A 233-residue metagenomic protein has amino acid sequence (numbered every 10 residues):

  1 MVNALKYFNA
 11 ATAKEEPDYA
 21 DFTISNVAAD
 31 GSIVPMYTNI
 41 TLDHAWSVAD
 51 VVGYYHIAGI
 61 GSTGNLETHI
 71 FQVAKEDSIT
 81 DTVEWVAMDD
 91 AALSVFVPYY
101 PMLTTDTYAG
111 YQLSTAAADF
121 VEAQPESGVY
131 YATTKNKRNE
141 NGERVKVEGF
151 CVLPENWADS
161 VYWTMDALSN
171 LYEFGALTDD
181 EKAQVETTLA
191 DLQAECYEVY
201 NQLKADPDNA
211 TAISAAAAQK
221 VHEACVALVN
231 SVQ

Functional and structural regions predicted by a protein language model:
M1-Q233: C-terminus-biased signal that marks the final domain/tail of proteins
